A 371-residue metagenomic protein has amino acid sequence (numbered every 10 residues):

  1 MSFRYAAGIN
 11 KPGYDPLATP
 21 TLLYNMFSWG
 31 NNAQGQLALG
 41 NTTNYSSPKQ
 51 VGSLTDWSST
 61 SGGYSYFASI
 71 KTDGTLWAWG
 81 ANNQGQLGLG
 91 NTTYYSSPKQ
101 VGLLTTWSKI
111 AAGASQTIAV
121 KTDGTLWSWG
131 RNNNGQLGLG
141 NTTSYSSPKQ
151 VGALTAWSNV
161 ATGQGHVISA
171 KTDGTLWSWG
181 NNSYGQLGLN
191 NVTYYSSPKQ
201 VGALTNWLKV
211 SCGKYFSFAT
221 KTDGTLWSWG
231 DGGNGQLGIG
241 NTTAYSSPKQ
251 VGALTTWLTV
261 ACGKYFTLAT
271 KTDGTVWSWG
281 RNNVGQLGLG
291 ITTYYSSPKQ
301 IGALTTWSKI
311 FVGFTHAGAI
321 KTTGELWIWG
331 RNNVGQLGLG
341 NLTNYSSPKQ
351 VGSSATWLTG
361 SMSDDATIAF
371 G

Functional and structural regions predicted by a protein language model:
M1-W29, L358-G371: Enriched but not universal
F27-S46, G80-S96, G130-S146, W179-K199 (+3 more regions): Short glycine/serine- and acidic-residue-enriched loop/turn motifs that recur at repeat junctions
S28, Y66-S69, A78, Q116-A119 (+13 more regions): Conserved core positions of repeat-based scaffolds
N31-A33, S65, T72, A81-N83 (+15 more regions): Short loop/turn segments immediately following the C-termini of beta-strands
T43, L54-W57, T93, L104-W107 (+9 more regions): Short coil/turn segments at the loop-to-beta-strand junctions that recur within blades of beta-propeller repeat folds
K49-Q50, K99-Q100, K149-Q150, K199-Q200 (+3 more regions): A short beta-strand motif characteristic of beta-propeller blades
S59, T72-T75, L103-K109, T122-T125 (+9 more regions): Tandem repeat domain/solenoid detector
